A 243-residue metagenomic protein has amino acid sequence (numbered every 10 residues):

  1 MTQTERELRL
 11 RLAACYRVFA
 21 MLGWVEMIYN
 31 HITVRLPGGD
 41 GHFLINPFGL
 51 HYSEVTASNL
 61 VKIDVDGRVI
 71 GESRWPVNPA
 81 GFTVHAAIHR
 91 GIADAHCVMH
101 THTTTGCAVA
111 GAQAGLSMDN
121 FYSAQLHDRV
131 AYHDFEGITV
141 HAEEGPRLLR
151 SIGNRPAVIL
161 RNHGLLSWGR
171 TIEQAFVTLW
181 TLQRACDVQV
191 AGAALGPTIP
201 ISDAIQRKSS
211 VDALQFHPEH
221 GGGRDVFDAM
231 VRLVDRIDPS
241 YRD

Functional and structural regions predicted by a protein language model:
M1-D243: Glycine-rich flexible loops
